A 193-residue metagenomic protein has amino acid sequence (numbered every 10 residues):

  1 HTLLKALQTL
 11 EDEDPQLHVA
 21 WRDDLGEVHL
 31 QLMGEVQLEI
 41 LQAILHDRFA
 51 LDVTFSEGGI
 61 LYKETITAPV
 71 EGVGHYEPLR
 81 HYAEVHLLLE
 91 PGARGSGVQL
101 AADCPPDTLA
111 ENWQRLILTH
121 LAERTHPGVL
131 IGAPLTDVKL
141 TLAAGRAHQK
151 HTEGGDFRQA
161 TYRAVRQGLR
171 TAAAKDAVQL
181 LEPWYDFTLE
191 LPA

Functional and structural regions predicted by a protein language model:
H1-A193: Accessory interaction regions appended to the cores of large information-processing enzymes
